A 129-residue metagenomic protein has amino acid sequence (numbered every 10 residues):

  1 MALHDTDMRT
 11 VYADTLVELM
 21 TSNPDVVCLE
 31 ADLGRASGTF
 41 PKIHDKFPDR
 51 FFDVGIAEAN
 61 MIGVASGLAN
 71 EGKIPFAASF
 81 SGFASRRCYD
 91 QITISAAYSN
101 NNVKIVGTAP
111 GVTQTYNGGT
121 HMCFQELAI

Functional and structural regions predicted by a protein language model:
M1-I129: Thiamine diphosphate
